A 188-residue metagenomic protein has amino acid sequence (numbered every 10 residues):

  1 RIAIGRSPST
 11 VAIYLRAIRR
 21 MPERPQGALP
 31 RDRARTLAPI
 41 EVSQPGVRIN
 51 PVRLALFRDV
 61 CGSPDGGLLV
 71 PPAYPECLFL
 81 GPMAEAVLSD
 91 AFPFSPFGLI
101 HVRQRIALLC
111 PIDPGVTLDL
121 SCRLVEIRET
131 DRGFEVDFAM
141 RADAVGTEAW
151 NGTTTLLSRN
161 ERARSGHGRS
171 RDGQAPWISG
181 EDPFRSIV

Functional and structural regions predicted by a protein language model:
R1-R103, A163-G168, G173-V188: Hot-dog-fold acyl-thioester-processing enzymes
C61, A86, I112, L118-L120 (+4 more regions): Generic alpha-helix signal with a bias toward terminal, lower-confidence helices and secondary-structure junctions
L99, R103-V145: Hydrophobic beta-sheet segments that form the core/acyl-binding groove of ACP/CoA-dependent acyl-chain-processing
R128, G133-V188: An exposed, glycine/acidic-rich loop-and-rim segment of catalytic or binding clefts
